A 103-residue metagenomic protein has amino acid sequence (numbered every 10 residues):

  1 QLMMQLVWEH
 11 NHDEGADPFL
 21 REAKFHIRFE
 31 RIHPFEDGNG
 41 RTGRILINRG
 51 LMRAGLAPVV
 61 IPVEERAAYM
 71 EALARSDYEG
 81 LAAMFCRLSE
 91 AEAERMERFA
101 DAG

Functional and structural regions predicted by a protein language model:
Q1-G103: FIC/Doc superfamily catalytic core
